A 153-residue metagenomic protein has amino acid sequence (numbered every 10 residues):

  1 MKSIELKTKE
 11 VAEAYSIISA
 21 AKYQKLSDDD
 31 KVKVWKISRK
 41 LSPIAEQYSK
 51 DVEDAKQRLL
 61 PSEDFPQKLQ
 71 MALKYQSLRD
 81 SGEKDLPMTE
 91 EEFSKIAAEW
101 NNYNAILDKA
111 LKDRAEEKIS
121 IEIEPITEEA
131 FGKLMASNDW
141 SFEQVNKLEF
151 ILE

Functional and structural regions predicted by a protein language model:
M1-E153: A composition-driven surface/loop motif
